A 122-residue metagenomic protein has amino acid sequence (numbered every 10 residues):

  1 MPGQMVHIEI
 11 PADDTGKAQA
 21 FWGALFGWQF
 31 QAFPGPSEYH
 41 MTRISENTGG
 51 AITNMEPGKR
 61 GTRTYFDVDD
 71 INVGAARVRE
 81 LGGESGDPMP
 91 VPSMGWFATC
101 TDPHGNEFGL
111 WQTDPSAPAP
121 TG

Functional and structural regions predicted by a protein language model:
M1-Q19, N47, T62-T64, T113-G122: N-terminal beta-strand motif that seeds the catalytic metal site of vicinal oxygen chelate
M5-D13, M55-L81, F97-T101: Vicinal oxygen chelate
H7-R43: N-terminal first-folded block
I10, Q31, A75-G122: Vicinal oxygen chelate
A18, G23, R43-T53, L81 (+3 more regions): A generic structural signal for ordered secondary structure
W28-T62, E107-Q112: Conserved short beta-strand elements that form part of the metal-binding/catalytic scaffold of enzyme active sites
